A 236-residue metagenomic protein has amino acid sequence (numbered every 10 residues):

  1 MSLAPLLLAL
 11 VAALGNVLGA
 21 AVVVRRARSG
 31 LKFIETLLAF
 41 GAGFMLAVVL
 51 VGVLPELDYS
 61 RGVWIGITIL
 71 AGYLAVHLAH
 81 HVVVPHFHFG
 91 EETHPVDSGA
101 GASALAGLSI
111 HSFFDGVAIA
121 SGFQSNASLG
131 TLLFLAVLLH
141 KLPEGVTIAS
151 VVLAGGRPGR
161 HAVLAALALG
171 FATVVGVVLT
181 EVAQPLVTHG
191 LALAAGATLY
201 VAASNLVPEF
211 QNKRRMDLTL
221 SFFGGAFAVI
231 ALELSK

Functional and structural regions predicted by a protein language model:
M1-K236: Intrinsically disordered, metal-sensing/regulatory segments
